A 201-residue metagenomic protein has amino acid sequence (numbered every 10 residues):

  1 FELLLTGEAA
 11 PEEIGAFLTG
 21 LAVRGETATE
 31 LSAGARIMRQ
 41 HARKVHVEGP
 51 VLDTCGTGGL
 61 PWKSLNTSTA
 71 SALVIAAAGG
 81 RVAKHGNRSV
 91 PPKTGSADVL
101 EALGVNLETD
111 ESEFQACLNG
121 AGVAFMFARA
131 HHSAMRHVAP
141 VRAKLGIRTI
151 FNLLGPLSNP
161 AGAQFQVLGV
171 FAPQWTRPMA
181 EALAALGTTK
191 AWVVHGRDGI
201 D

Functional and structural regions predicted by a protein language model:
F1-S64, V74-A78: Acidic, glycine/proline-rich low-complexity segments that act as flexible tails and inter-domain linkers
T6, R24, C55-G58, H85 (+5 more regions): Short glycine-rich loop/turn motifs that provide flexible caps or phosphate-binding loops at active sites
T6-A9, V23-E30, K63, R88 (+4 more regions): Catalytic cores of large soluble enzymes that bind and process phosphate-bearing ligands
E8, E26, T57-L60, G80 (+4 more regions): Gly/Ser/Thr-rich helix-start
E13-A16, V82-H85, V193: Short beta-strand segments at enzyme active-site cores
Q40-R43, S64, G79, E101-E108 (+1 more regions): Glycine-rich anion-binding loops and their surrounding alpha/beta cores
V47-C55, A83-S89, I150-L157: Core alpha/beta catalytic barrel or barrel-like domain that forms the active/cofactor pocket in diverse metabolic
G56, L60-C117: A generic, well-ordered mixed alpha/beta core segment in the N-terminal half of proteins
